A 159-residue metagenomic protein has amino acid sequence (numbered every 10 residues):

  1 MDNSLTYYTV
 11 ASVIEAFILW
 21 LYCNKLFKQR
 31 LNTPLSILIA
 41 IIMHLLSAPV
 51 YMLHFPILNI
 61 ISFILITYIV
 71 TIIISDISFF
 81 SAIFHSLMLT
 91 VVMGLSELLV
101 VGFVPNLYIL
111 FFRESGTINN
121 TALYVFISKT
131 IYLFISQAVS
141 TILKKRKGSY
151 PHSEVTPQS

Functional and structural regions predicted by a protein language model:
M1, L87, Q158-S159: N-terminal low-hydrophobic presequence detector
D2-S81, H85, V100-G148: Juxtamembrane/disordered regions of integral membrane proteins
F84-L98: Hydrophobic alpha-helical membrane-insertion segments
K147-Q158: Short, highly charged, low-complexity non-transmembrane loops/tails of multi-pass membrane proteins
